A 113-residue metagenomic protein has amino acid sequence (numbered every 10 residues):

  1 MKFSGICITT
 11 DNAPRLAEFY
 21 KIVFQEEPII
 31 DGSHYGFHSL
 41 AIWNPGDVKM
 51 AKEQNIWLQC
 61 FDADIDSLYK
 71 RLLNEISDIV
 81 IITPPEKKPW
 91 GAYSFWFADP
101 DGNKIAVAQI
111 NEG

Functional and structural regions predicted by a protein language model:
M1-A17, I56-L58, G113: N-terminal beta-strand motif that seeds the catalytic metal site of vicinal oxygen chelate
M1-K2, K49-N55, K88-P89: Short glycine-enriched loop/turn motifs at secondary-structure junctions
P14-V23, K104: Conserved active-site alpha-helix within GNAT-family acetyltransferase domains
I22-I29, N74-I79: Conserved acetyl-CoA-binding loop of GNAT-fold acetyltransferases
Q25-I56, C60, K104-Q109: Conserved short beta-strand elements that form part of the metal-binding/catalytic scaffold of enzyme active sites
L58-K104: Vicinal oxygen chelate
P89, N111-G113: A short acidic/small-residue loop/turn micro-motif
